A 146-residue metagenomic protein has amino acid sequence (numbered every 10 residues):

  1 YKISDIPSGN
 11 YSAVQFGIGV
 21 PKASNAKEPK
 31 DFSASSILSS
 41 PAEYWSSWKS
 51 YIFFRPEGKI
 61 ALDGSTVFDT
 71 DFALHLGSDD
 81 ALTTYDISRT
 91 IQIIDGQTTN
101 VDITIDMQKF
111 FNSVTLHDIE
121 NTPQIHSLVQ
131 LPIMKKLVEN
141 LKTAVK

Functional and structural regions predicted by a protein language model:
Y1-K146: A short, solvent-exposed, low-complexity linear motif enriched for acidic/polar residues with Pro/Gly/Ser/Thr
